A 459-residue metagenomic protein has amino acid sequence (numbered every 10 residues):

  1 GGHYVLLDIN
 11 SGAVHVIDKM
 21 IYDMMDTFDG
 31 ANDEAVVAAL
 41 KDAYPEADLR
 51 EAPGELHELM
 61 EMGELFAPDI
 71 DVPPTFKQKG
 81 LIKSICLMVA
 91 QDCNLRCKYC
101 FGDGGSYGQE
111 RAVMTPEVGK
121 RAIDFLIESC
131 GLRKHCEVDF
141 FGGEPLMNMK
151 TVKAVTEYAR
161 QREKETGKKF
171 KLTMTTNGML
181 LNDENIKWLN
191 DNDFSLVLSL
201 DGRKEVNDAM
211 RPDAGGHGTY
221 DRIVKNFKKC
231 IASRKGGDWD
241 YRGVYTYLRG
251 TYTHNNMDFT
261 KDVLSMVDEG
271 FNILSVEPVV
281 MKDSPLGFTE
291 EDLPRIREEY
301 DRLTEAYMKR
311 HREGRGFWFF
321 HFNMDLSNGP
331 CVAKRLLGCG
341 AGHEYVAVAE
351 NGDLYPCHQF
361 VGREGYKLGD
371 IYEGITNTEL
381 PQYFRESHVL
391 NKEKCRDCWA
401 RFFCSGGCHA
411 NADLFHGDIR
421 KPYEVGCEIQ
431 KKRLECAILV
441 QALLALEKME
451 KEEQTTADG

Functional and structural regions predicted by a protein language model:
G1-F28: Acidic, low-complexity/disordered tracts enriched in E/D and polar residues
G2, G342-E344: Short loop/turn microsegments at loop-to-beta-strand junctions
A31-Y44: Short acidic, hydrophobic short linear motifs in intrinsically disordered regions
A43-Y44, R50-K187, N192: Conserved alpha-helical substructure of the radical SAM core
K83-I85, C136-V138, L172-M174, L196-L198 (+3 more regions): Hydrophobic faces of well-ordered beta-strands that scaffold small-molecule active sites in alpha/beta enzyme cores
G105-S106, P145-M147, G178-I186, S195-H217 (+2 more regions): Conserved radical SAM core fold
E205-V224, K228, A232-A341, E364-K367: Radical SAM enzyme [4Fe-4S]-AdoMet core and its adjacent flexible, acidic and glycine-rich loops/tails across
V361-G459: Flexible mid-to-C-terminal extensions adjoining Fe-S/redox cofactors in radical SAM and related proteins
